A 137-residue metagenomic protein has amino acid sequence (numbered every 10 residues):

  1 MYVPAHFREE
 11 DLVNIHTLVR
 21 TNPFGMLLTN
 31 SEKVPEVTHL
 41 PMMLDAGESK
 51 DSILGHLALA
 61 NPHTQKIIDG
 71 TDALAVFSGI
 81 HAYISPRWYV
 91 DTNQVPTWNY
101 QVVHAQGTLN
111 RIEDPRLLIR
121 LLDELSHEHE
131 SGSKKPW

Functional and structural regions predicted by a protein language model:
M1-W137: Binding-site signature for planar aromatic cofactors or substrates
